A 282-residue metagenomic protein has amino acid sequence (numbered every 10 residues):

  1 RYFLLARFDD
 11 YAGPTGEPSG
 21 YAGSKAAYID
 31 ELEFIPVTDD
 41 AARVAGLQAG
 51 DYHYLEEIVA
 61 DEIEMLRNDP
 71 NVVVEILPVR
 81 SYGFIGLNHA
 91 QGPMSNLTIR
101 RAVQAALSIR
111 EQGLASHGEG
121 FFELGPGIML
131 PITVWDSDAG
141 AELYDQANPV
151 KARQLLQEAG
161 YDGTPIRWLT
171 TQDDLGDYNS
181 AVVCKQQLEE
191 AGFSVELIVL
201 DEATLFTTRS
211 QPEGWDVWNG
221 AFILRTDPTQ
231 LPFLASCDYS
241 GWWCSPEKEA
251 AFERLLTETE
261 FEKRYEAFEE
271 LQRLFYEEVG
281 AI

Functional and structural regions predicted by a protein language model:
R1-D39, E62-S81, V150: Aromatic-rich, solvent-exposed beta-strand/loop patch
A6-D10, L77-A102, A106, A115 (+2 more regions): A bilobed periplasmic-binding-protein/Venus flytrap-type ligand-binding module shared by bacterial periplasmic
Y52-I58, D216-A221: Paired acidic/hydrophobic, glycine-rich loop segments that form the ligand-binding mouth/hinge of periplasmic-binding
E64-I76, P212-W215, P228-S240: Ligand-binding "clamshell"
A90, M94-T133, N179-S180, L274-G280: Periplasmic-binding protein-like
M94, G120-E158, D174-D177: Structural transition elements
L114, L143-D145, S194-L205, T229-I282: Extracytoplasmic/peripheral linker and loop segments enriched in polar/acidic and small residues with frequent Thr/Pro
R153-L224, S240, F261: Ligand/substrate-recognition segments at binding pockets and active sites
